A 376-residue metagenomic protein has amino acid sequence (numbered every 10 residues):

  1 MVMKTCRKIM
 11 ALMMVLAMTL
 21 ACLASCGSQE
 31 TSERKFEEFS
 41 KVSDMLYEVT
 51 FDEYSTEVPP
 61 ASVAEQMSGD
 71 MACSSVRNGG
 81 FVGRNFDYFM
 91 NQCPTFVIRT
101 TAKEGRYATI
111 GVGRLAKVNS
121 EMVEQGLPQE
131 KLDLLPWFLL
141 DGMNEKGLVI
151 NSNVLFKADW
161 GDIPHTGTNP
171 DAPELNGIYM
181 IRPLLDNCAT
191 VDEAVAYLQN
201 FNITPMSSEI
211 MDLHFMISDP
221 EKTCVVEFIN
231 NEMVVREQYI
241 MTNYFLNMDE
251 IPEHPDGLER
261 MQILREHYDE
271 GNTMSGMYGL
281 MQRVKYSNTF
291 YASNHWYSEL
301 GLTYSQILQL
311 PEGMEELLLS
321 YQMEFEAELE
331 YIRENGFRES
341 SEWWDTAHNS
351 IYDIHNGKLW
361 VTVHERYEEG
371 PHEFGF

Functional and structural regions predicted by a protein language model:
V2-M13: Bacterial N-terminal signal peptides that target proteins for export
M13-A21: Bacterial N-terminal signal peptides
A24-D192, Q199-S207, M277-F376: N-terminal mature-domain region immediately after signal-peptide cleavage in secreted/organellar precursors
E209-E259: Extended amphipathic alpha-helical segments with heptad-repeat/coiled-coil character used for oligomerization, fusion
Q238-K285, H348: Long, His/Glu/Asp-enriched segments that create or flank divalent metal/ion-associated functional microenvironments
